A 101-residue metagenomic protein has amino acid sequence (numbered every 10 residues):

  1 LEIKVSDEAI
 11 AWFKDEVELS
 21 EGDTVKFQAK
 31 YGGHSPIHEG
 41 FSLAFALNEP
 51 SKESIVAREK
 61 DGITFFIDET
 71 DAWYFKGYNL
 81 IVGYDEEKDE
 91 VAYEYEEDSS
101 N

Functional and structural regions predicted by a protein language model:
L1-D23: Long, hydrophobic N-terminal alpha-helical segment
K26: Short glycine-rich phosphate-binding loop at a beta-alpha junction
H34: Short, basic alpha-helical nucleic acid-contact segments in DNA-binding proteins and DNA transaction factors
I37-N101: Detector for the mature cores of small, proteolytically processed and post-translationally modified peptide effectors
